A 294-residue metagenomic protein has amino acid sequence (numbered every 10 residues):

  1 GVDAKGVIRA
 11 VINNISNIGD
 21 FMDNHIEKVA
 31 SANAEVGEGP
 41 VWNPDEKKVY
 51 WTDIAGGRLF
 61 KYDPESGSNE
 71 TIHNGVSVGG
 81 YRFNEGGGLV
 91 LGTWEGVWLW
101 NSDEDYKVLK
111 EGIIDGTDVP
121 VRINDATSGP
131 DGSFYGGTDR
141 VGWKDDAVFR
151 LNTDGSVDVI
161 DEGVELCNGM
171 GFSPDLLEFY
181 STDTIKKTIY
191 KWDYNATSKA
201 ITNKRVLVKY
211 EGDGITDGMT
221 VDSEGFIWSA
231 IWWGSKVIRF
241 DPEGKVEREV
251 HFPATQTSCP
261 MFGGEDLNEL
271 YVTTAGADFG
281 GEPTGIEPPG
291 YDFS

Functional and structural regions predicted by a protein language model:
H25-A30, G67-H73, K107-G116, S156-E162 (+2 more regions): A short beta-strand motif characteristic of beta-propeller blades
A32-E46, G75-T93, G116-F134, G142 (+3 more regions): Beta-rich, blade/repeat-based domains predominating in secreted/periplasmic proteins but also intracellular
Y50-T52, L91, Y135-G137, S181 (+2 more regions): Residue position within the beta-strands of beta-propeller blades
I54-A55, R140-D145, T184-K187, W232-W233 (+1 more regions): Short, solvent-exposed loop/turn segments at conserved positions within beta-propeller repeat blades
R58-F60, G96, A147-F149, T188-Y190 (+2 more regions): A short loop-to-beta-strand structural motif that recurs across blades of beta-propeller domains
P64, E85-G87, S102-E104, F149-G155 (+5 more regions): Flexible "stalk/tail and boundary" regions
W192-K199: Short loop/turn segments immediately following beta-strands, especially the blade-tip and inter-blade linker loops
F262-S294: Blade-level signature of beta-propeller repeat domains, shared across WD40, Kelch, NHL, RCC1 and BNR/Asp-box propellers
